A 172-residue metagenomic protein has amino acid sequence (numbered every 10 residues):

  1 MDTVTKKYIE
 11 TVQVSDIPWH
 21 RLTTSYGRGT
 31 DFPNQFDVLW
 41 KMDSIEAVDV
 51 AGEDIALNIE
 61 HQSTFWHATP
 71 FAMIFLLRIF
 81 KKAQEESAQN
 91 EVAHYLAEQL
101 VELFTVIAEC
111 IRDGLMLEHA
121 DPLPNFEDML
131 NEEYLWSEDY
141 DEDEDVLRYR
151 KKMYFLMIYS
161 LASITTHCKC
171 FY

Functional and structural regions predicted by a protein language model:
M1-V48: N-terminal "cap/leader" segments of large eukaryotic alpha-helical scaffolds
T30-V38, F71-I79, T166-F171: Alpha-helical solenoid scaffolds in eukaryotic proteins
F36-D43, I79-E91, F171-Y172: Helix-loop junctions that connect tandem helical modules in alpha-solenoid scaffolds
I45-L57, F104: HEAT-repeat alpha-solenoid elements in large eukaryotic scaffold proteins
V48-D49, T69, M73, N90-A93 (+1 more regions): Residue-level detector of extended alpha-helical repeat arrays and alpha-solenoid scaffolds
N58-Q62, I79, A83, V106-G114: Residue-level signature of the C-terminal ends
H94, V101-F171: Acidic, serine/threonine- and proline-enriched intrinsically disordered linkers and terminal tails in large eukaryotic
